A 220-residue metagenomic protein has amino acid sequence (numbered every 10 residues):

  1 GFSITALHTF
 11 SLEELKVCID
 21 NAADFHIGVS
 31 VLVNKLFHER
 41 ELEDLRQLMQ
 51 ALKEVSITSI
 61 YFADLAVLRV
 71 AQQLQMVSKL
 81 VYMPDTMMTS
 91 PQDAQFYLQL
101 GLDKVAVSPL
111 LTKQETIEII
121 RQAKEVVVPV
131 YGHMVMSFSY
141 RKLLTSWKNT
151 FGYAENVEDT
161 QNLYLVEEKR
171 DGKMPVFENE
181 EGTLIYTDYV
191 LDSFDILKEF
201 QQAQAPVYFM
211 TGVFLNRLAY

Functional and structural regions predicted by a protein language model:
G1-Q92, A106-Y220: Active-site pocket-lining/capping segments in soluble small-molecule metabolic enzymes
G101-L102: As written
